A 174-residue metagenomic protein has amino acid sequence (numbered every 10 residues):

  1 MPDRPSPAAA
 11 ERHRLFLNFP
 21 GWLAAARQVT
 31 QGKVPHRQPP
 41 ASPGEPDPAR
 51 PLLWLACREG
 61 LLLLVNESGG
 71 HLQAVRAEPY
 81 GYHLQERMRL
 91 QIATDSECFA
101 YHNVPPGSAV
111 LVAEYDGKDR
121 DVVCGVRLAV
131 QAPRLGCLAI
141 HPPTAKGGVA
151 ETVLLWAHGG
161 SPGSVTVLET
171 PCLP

Functional and structural regions predicted by a protein language model:
M1-Q28: Long, contiguous interaction/targeting segments characteristic of exported/extracellular or secretory-pathway proteins
P2-R4, S96, A100, V104 (+1 more regions): Charge-biased, low-complexity intrinsically disordered regions
L17, A25-R50, G136-P174: Acidic, serine/threonine- and proline-rich intrinsically disordered appendage/tail regions
W54-L62, V112: Contiguous beta-strand segments within globular domains
L62-Q73: Asparagine-centered strand-capping/turn motif at beta-strand->loop junctions
R76-E78: Short coil/turn segments at secondary-structure boundaries
E86-D121: Intrinsically disordered, low-complexity Pro/Gly/Ser/Thr-rich segments with frequent PxxP/GP/PP motifs and embedded
R120-R134: Short, surface-exposed ligand- or partner-binding patches at beta-edge/loop junctions that are enriched in aromatics
